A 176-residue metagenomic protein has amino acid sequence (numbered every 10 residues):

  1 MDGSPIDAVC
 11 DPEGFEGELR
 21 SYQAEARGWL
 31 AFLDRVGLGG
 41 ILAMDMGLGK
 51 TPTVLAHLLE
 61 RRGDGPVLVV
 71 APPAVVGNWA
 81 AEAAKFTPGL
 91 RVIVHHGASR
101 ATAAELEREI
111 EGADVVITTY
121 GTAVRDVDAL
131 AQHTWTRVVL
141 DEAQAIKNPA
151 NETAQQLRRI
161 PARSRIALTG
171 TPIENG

Functional and structural regions predicted by a protein language model:
M1-G176: ASCE P-loop NTPase motor core, strongest for the SF2 helicase catalytic module
